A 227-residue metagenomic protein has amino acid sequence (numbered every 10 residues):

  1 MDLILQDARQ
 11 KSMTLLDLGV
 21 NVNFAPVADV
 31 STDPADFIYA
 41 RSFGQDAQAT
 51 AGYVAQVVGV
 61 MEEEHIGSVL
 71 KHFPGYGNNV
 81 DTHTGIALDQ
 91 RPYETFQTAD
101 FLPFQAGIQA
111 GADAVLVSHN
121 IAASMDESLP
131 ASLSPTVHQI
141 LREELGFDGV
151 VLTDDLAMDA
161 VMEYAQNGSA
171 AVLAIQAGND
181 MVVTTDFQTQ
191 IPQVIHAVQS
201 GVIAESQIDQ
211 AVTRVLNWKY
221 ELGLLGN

Functional and structural regions predicted by a protein language model:
M1-G19, T213: Active-site-adjacent structural elements in enzyme catalytic domains
T14, L18, V60, W218: Short alpha-helical functional segments enriched in proximate histidine and acidic residues
T14, N21-N23, L152, V183: Soluble periplasmic/extracytoplasmic beta-strand elements of cell-envelope proteins
L16, S31-P34, Y76-V80: Short, well-ordered, mixed-charge alpha-helical segments that flank or form enzyme active sites
N21-V30, L70-Y76: Short glycine-enriched loops at secondary-structure junctions
D33-F43, T82-G85: Surface-exposed, active-site-proximal loop segments in enzymatic domains
Q45, A49-Q199, A204-Q207, R214: Second-shell residues forming the walls of enzyme active-site clefts
L216-N227: A short C-terminal boundary segment appended to hydrolase-like catalytic domains
